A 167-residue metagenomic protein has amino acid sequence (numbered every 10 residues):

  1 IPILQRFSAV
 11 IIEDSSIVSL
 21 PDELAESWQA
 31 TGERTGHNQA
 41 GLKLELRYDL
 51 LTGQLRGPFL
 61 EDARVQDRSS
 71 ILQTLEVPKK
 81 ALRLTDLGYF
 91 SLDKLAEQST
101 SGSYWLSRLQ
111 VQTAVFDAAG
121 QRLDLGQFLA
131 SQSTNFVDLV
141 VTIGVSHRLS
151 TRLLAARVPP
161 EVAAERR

Functional and structural regions predicted by a protein language model:
P2-S27, T31-R167: Single, function-defining residue in the core of a domain
